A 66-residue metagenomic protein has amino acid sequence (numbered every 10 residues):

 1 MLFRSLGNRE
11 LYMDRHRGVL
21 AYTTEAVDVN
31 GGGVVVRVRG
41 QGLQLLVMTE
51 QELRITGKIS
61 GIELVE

Functional and structural regions predicted by a protein language model:
M1-L2: Short, small-residue-biased leader/transition segments that mark boundaries at the very start of proteins
S5, E10-R39, Q44-M48, R54-I55 (+1 more regions): Structural recognition of beta-strand segments within beta-rich domains
